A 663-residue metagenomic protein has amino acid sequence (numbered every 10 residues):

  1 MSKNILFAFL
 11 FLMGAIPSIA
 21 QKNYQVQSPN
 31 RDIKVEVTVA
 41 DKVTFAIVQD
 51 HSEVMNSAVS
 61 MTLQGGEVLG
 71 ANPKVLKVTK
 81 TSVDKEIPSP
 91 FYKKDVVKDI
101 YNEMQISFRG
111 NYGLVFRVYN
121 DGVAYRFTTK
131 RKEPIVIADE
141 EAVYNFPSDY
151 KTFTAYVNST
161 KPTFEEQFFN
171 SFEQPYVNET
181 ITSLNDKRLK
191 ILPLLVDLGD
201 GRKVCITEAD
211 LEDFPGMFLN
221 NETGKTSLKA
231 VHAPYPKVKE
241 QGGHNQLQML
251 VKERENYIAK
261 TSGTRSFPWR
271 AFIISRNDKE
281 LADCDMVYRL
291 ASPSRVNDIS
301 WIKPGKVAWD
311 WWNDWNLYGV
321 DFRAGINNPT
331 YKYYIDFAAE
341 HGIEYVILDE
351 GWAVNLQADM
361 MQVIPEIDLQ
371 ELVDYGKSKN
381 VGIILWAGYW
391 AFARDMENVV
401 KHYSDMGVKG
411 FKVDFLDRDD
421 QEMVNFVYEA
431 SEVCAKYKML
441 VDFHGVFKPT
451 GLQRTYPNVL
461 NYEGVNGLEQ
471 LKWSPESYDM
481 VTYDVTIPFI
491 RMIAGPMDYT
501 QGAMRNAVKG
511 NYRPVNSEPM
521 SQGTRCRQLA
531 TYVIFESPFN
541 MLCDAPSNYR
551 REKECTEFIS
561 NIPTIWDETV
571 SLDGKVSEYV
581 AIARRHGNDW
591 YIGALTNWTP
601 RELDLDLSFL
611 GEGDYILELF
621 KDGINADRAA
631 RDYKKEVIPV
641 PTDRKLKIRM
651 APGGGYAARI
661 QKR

Functional and structural regions predicted by a protein language model:
M1-N23: Bacterial Sec-dependent N-terminal signal peptides
K22-V287: N-terminal accessory beta-strand-rich subdomains and adjacent acidic, glycine-rich linkers that precede catalytic cores
I258-F337, H341: An acidic-aromatic substrate-binding cleft motif
A338, D414, V441, I534 (+1 more regions): Conserved, mostly hydrophobic/aromatic
D349-T524: Aromatic- and carboxylate-enriched substrate-binding clefts and catalytic-loop regions of carbohydrate-active enzymes
D544-Y591, D627-R631: Glycan-recognition and catalytic regions of carbohydrate-active enzymes
V576-I616, Y656-A657: Carbohydrate-binding surface patches
I638-R663: C-terminal beta-strand-rich structural cap/linker in extracellular carbohydrate-active enzymes
